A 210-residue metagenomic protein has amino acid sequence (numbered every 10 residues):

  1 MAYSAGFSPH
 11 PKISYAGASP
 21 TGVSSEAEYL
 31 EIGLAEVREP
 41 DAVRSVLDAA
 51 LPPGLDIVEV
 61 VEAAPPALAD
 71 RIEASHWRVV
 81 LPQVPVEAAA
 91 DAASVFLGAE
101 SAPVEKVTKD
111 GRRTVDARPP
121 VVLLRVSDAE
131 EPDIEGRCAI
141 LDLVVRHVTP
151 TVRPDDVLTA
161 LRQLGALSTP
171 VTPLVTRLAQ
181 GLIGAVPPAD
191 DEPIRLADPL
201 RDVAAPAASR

Functional and structural regions predicted by a protein language model:
M1-Y3, S14, R137, S168-T169: RNA-interacting cores
Y3-A35, A63-A64: Short, charge-patterned binding micro-sites
H10-S19, I57-P66, T114-E131: Short amphipathic beta-strand starts and helix->beta connectors
G22-E26, D70-I72, D133-C138: Short, flexible turn/loop "capping" segments at secondary-structure junctions
E26-R78: Ordered, amphipathic secondary-structure segments that act as subunit-interaction surfaces in large macromolecular
G33-A35, V80-P82, V144-R146: Short hydrophobic/aromatic beta-strand micro-patches that form the beta-sheet surface supporting nucleotide- or nucleic
P40-L51, A88-E100, D156-A160: Short amphipathic alpha-helices in soluble, non-transmembrane regions that often serve as interface/regulatory elements
G98-R210: Core RNA-modification/binding signature centered on pseudouridine synthases
